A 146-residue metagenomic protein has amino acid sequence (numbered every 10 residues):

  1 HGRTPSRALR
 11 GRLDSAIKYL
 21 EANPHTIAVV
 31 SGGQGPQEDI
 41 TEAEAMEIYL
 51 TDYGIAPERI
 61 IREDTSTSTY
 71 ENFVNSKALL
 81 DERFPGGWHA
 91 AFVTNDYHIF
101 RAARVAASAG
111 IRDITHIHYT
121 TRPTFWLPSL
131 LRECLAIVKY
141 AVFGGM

Functional and structural regions predicted by a protein language model:
H1-R132: A structural signal for short, hydrophobic/glycine-enriched beta-strand patches
W126-M146: A transmembrane-helix-recognition feature enriched in membrane-embedded lipid enzymes and envelope glyco-/phospholipid
